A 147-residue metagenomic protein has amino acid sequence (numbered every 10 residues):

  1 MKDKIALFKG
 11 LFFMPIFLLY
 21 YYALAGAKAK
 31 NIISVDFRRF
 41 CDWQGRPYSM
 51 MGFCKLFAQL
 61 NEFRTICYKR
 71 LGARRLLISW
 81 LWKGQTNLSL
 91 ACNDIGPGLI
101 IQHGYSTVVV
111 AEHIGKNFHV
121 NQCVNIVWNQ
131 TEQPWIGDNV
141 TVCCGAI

Functional and structural regions predicted by a protein language model:
M1-Q85: Terminal amphipathic alpha-helical/low-complexity segments used for targeting or macromolecular assembly
L90-C92, G96-G98, Q102-Y105, V110-A111 (+4 more regions): Left-handed beta-helix
